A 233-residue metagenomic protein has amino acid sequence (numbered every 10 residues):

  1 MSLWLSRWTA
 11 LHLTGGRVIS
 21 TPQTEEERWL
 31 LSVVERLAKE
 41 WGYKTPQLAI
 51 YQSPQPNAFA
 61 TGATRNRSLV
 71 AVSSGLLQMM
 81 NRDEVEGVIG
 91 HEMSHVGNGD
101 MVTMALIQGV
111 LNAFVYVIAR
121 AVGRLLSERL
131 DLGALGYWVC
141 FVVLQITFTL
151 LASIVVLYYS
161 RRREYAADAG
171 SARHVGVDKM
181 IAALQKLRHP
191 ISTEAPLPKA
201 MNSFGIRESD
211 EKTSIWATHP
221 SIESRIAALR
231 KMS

Functional and structural regions predicted by a protein language model:
M1-T61, Q108, N112-Y165, P190-A195 (+1 more regions): Hydrophobic or amphipathic, alpha-helical segments that drive membrane association/targeting
R7, V34, V72, G87-H95 (+2 more regions): Active-site recognition of the HExxH zinc-binding catalytic motif
I19-P22, S74-G87: Short pre-active-site segment immediately N-terminal to the catalytic Zn-binding motif
W29, E84, A105, R162 (+3 more regions): Alpha-helix N-cap and coil->helix boundary residues
G42-R67, I154, Y158, S171-S233: Active-site-proximal gating segments in proteases and membrane effectors
R67-L69, V85: Conserved catalytic motifs of the protein kinase core domain
M79, V96-D100, L132-C140: Juxtamembrane/transmembrane-helix boundary motifs in multi-pass membrane proteins
M93-G109, M180: Catalytic Zn2+-binding segment of zinc metalloproteases
